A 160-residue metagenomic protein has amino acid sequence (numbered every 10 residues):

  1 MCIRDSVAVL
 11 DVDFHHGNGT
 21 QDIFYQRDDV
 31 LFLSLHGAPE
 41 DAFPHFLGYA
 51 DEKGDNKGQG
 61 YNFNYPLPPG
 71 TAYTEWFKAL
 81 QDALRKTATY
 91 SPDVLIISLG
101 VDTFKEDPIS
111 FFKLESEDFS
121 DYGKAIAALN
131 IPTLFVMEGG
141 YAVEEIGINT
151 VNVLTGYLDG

Functional and structural regions predicted by a protein language model:
R4-S120, K124, L154-L158: Conserved alpha-helical scaffold segments that buttress catalytic/binding sites
L129-T133: A short helix->loop->beta-strand "cap" motif at the edges of active sites that frequently abuts
A142-G160: C-terminal active-site-proximal or functional interface alpha/beta core segments in diverse enzymes
